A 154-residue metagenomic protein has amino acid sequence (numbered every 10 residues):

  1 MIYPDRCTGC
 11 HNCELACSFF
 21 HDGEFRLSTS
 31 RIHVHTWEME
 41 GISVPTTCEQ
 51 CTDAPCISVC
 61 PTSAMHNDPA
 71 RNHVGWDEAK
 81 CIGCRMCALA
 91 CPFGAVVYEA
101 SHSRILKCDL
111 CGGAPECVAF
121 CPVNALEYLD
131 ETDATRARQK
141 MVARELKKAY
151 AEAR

Functional and structural regions predicted by a protein language model:
M1-C7, P45: Immediate flanking context of iron-sulfur cluster ligation sites
T8-F19, F25, S30-W37: A positional/architectural concept
R26-S30, H35-T62, E78-R154: Flanking helices and flexible, charged tails adjoining ferredoxin-like Fe-S electron-transfer domains in multi-subunit
N67-N72: Mid-length scaffold segments of soluble, non-membrane domains
